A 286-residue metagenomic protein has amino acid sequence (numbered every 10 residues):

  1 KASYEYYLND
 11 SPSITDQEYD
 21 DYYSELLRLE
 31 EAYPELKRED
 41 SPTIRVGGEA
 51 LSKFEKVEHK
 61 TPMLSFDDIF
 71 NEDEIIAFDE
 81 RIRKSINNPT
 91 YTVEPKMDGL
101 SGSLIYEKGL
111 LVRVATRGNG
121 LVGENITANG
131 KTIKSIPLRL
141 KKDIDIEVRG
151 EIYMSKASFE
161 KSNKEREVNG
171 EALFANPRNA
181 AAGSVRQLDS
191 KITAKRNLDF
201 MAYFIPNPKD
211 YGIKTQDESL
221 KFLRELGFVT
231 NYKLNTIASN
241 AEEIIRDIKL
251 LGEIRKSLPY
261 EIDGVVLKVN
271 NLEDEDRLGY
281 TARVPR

Functional and structural regions predicted by a protein language model:
K1-R286: RNA/tRNA-interacting regions in translation and RNA-turnover enzymes
